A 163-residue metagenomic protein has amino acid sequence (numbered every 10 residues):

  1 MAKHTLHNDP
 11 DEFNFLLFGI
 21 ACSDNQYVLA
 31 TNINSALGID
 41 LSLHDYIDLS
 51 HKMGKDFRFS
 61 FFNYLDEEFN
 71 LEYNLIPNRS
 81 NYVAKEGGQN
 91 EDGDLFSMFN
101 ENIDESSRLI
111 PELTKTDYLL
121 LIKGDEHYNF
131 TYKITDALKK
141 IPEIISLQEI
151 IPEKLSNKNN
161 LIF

Functional and structural regions predicted by a protein language model:
A2-H7, S35, D45: Short, charged/polar N-terminal "headpieces" of proteins
K3-D11, D104-K115: Short, flexible, solvent-exposed loop/turn segments with mixed acidic/basic and small polar residues
H7-N25: Terminal, regulation- and interaction-focused segments at domain boundaries
D24-D40: Amphipathic alpha-helical segments
N25-A30, E68-E72, V83, E126-Y132: Short, surface-exposed beta-strand/loop "edge" segments at domain boundaries and coil↔beta transitions
G38-S50: Short, well-structured beta-strand/strand-turn elements
K52-N102: Surface-exposed, low-hydrophobicity interaction/linker segments
S107, P111, K115-F163: Glycine-rich, aromatic-bearing surface loops/beta-hairpins
